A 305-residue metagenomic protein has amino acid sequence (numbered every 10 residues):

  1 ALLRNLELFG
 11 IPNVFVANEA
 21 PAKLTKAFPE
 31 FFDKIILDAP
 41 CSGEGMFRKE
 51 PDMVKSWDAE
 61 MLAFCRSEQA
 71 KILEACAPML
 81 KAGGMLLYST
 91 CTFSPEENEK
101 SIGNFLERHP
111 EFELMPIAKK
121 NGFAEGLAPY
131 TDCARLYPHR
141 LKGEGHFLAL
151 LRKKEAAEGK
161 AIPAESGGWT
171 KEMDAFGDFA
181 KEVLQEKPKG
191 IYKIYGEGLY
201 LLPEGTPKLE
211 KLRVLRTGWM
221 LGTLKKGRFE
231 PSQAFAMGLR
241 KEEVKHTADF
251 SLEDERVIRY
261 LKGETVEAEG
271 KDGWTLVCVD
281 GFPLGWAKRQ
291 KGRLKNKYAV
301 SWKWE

Functional and structural regions predicted by a protein language model:
A1, N5, F31, E68 (+1 more regions): Alpha-helical scaffold elements adjacent to nucleotide-binding pockets in ATP/GTP-utilizing enzyme cores
A1-E30: S-adenosyl-L-methionine
F32, M85-Y88, F93-L201: Class I S-adenosyl-L-methionine
D33-I72, C91-N98: Mobile active-site "lid"/loop adjacent to the S-adenosyl-L-methionine
L80-A82: Helix-to-beta-strand junctions that scaffold the AdoMet/dcAdoMet cofactor pocket in Class I SAM-dependent enzymes
E144-F147, K154-E305: Polybasic, low-complexity RNA-engagement segments
